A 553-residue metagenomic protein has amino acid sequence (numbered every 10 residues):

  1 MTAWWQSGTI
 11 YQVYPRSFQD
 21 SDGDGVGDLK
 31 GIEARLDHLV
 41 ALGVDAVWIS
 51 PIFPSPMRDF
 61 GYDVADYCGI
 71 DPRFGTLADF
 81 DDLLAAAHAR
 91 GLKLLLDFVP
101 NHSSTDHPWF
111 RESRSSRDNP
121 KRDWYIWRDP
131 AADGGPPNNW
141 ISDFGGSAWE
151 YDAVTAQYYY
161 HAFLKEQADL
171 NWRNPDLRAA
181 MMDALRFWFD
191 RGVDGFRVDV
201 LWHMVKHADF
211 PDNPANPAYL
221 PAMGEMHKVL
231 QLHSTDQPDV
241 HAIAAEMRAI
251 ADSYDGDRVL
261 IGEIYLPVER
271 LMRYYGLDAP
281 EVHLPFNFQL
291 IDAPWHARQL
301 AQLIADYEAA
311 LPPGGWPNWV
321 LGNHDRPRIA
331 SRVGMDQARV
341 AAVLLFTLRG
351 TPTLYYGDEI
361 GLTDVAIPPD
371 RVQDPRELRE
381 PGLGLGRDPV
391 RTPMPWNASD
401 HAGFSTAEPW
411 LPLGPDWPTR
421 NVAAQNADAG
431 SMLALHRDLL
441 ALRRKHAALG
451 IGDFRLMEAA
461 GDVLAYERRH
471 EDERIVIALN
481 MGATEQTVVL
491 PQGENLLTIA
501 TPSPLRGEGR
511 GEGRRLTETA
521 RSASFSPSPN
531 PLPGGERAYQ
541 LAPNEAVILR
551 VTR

Functional and structural regions predicted by a protein language model:
T2-R186, D190, H203-L266, M394: Acidic/aromatic-lined carbohydrate-recognition and catalytic surfaces of CAZymes acting on diverse glycans
W4-S7, D209-P238, A242-D257, L266 (+5 more regions): Loop/helix patches that line or flank the sugar-binding groove of alpha-linked glycan CAZymes
V47, F196-V198: Hydrophobic residues within beta-strands of alpha/beta enzymes
M57-G61, M272-D278, E467-R468, Y539: Short glycine-biased active-site loop of nucleotidyltransferases that positions the nucleotide triphosphate and helps
T484-P502: Beta-strand-rich binding/interaction modules
T498-A538: Intrinsic disorder/low-complexity segments
R521-A523, A538-R553: C-terminal beta-strand-rich structural cap/linker in extracellular carbohydrate-active enzymes
